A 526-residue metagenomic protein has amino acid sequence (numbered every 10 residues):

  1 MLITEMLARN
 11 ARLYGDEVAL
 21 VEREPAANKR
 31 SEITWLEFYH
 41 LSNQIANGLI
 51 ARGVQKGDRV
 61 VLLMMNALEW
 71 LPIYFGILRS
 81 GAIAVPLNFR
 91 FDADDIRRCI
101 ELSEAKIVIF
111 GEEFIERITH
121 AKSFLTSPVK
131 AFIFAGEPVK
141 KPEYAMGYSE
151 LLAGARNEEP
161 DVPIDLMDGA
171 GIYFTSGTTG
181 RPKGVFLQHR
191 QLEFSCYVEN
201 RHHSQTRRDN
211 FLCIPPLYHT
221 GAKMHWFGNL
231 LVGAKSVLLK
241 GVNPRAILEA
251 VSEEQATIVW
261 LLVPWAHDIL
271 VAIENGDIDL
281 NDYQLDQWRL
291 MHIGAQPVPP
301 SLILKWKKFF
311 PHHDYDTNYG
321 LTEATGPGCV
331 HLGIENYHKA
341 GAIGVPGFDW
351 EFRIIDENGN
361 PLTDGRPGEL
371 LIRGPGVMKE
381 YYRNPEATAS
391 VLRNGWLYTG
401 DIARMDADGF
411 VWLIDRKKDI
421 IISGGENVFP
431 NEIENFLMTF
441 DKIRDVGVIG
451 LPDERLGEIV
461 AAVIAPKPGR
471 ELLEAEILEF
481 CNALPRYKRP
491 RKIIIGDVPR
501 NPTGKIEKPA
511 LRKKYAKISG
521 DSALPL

Functional and structural regions predicted by a protein language model:
G15-V18, A153-F174, R181, S204-N210: Conserved pre-ATP/AMP-binding loop-to-beta segment of ANL
D16, L20-A67, L71-F75, D92-R97 (+2 more regions): Conserved AMP-binding/adenylate-forming core of the ANL superfamily
E32-L36, P163, A170-F194: Conserved AMP-binding A3 loop
Y39-Q44, A153, L166, V185-R207 (+2 more regions): Conserved structural elements of the adenylate-forming
A51-R52, R79-E150, P468-R470, E479: Structural core segment of the AMP-binding/adenylate-forming
F91, V108-F110, V259, G374 (+6 more regions): AMP-binding/adenylate-forming catalytic core of the ANL superfamily
E193-N210, Y218-I258, A272-I273: Conserved AMP-binding/adenylation subdomain of ANL enzymes
L231, A256-L261, V271-H338, E351: Gly/Ser/Thr-rich phosphate-binding loop
